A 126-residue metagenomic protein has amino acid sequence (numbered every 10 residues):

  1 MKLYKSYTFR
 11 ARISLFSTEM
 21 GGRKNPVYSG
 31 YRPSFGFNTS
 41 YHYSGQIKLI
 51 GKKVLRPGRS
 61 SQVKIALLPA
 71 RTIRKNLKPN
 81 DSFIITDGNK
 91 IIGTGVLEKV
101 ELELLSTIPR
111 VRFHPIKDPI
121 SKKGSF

Functional and structural regions predicted by a protein language model:
M1-F126: C-terminal effector/interaction modules appended to NTPase cores
